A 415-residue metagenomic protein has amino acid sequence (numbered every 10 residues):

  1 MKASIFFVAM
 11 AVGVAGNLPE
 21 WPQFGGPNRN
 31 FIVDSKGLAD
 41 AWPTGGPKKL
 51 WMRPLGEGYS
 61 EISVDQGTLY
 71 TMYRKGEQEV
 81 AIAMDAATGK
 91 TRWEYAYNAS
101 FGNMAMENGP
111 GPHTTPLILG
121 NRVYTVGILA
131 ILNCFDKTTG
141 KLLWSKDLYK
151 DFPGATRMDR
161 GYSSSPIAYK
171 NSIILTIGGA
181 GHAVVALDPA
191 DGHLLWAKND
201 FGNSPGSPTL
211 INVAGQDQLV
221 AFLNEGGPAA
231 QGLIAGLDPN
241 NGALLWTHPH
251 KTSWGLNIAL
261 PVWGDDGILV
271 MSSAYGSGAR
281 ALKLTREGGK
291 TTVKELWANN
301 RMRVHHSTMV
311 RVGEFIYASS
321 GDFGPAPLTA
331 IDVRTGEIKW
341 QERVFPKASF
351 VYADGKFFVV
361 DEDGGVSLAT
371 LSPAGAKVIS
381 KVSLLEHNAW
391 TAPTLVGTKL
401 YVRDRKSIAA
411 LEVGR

Functional and structural regions predicted by a protein language model:
M1-S4: Positively charged n-region of N-terminal signal peptides that target proteins for export
F6-G16: Hydrophobic h-region of N-terminal signal peptides that target proteins for export in Gram-negative bacteria
A15-R415: Noncatalytic, solvent-exposed loop/strand surfaces of beta-propeller-type extracellular/periplasmic domains
